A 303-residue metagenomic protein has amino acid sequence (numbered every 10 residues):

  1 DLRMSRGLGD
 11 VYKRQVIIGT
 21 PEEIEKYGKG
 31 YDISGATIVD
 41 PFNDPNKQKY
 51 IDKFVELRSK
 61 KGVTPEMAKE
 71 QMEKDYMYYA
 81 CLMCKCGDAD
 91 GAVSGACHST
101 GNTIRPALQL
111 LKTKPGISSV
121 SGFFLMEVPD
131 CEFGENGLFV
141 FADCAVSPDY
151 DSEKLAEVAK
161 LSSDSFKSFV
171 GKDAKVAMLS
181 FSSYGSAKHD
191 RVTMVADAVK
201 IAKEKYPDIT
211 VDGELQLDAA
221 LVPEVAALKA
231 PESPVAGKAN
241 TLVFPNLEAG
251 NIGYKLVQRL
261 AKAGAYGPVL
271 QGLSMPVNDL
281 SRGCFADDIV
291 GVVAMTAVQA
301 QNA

Functional and structural regions predicted by a protein language model:
L2-M4, L8-Y12: Single conserved hydrophobic/aromatic residue that forms the stacking wall/gate of nucleotide- or nucleobase-binding
K13-D44: Terminal amphipathic helices with adjacent charged low-complexity linkers/tails
N46-I117, G250-N251: N-terminal glycine-rich phosphate/adenylate-binding segment common to multiple enzyme folds
V55-Y78, L82-M83, C144-A145, F181-T241: Active-site rim loops that border cofactor/substrate pockets in soluble metabolic enzymes
A92-G95, T103-D130, T210-D212, A263-D279: Short, acidic/small-residue loops that bind anionic groups at enzyme active sites
G137-V140, V146-K188, A196-D197, I201 (+4 more regions): C-terminal functional extensions of proteins
A236, N240-L242, N246-A261, A265 (+1 more regions): A C-terminal functional module that forms or caps the active site or interfaces directly with catalytic machinery
